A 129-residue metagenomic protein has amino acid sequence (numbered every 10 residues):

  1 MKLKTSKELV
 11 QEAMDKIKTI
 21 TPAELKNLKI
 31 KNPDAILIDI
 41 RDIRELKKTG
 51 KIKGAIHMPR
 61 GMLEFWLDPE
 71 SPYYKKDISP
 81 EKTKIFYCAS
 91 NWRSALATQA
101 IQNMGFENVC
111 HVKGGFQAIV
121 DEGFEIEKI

Functional and structural regions predicted by a protein language model:
M1-A35, I43-K84, W92-I129: Rhodanese-like catalytic fold shared by cysteine-dependent sulfurtransferases and DSP/PTP-type phosphatases
I38: Active-site flanking residues adjacent to catalytic metal/cofactor-binding acidic residues
Y87: Short, surface-exposed ligand- or partner-binding patches at beta-edge/loop junctions that are enriched in aromatics
